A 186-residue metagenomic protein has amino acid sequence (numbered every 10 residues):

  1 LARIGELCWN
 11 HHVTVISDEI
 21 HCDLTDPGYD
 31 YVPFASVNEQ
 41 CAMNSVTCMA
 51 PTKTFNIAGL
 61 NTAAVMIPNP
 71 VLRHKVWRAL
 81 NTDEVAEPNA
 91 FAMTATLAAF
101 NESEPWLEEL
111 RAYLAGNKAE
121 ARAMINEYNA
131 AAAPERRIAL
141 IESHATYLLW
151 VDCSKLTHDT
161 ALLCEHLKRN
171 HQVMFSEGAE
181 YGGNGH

Functional and structural regions predicted by a protein language model:
L1-H12, H21-I57: Active-site pre-lysine segment of PLP-dependent enzymes
C8, N38, I125, N129 (+1 more regions): A generic structural signal for well-ordered alpha-helical segments
H12-T14, V173: The start of beta-strands in P-loop NTPase/AAA+ ATPase cores
D18: Glycine-centered flexible beta-alpha turn that most often forms the glycine-rich phosphate-binding loop
E39-A115, E165: Conserved core segment of the aminotransferase class I/II
A90, L97, A112-R122, A133-C153 (+1 more regions): Conserved glycine-rich beta-strand-loop-beta hairpin in the small C-terminal domain of fold type I
R136-A139, L148-H186: Conserved C-terminal alpha-helix-loop-beta "cap" of PLP-dependent enzymes that closes/shapes the active-site mouth
